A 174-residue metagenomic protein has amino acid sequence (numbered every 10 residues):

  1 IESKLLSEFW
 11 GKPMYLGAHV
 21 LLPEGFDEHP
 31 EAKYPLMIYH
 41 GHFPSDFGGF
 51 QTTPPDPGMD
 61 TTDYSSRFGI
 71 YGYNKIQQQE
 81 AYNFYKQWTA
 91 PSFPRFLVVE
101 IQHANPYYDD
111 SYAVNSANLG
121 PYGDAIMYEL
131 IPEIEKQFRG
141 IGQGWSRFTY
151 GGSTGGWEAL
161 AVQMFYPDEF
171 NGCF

Functional and structural regions predicted by a protein language model:
I1-F174: Non-catalytic cap/lid and distal C-terminal segments of serine-dependent acyl enzymes
